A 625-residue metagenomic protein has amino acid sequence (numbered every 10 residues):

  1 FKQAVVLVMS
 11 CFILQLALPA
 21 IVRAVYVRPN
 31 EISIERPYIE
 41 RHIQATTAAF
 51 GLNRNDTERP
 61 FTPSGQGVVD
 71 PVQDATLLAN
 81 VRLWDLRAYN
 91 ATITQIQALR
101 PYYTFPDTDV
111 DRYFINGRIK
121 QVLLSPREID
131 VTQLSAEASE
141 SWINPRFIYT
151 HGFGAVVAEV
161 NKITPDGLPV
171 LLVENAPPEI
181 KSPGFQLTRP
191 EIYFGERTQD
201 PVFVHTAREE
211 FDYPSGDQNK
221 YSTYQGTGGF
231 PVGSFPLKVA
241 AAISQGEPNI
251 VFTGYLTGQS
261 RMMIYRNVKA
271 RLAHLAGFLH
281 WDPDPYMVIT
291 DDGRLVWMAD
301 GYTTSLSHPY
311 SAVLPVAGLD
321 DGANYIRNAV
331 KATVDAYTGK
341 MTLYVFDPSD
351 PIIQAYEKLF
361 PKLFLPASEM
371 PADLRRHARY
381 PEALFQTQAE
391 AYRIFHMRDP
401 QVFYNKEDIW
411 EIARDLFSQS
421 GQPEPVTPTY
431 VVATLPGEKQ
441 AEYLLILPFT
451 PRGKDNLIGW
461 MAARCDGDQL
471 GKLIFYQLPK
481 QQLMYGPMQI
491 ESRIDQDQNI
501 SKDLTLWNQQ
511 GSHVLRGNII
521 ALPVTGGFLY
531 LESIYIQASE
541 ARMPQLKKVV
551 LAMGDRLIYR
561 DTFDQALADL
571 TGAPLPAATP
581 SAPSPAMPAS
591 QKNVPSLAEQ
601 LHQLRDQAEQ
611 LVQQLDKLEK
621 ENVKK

Functional and structural regions predicted by a protein language model:
F1-K625: Soluble extracytoplasmic regions of secretory-pathway and membrane proteins
